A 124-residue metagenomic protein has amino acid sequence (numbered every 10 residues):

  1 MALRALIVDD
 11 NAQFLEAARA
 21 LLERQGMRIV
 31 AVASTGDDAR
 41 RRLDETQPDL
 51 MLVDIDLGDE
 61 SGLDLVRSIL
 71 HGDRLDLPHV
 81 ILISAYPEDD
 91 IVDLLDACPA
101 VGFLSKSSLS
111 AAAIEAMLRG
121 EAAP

Functional and structural regions predicted by a protein language model:
A12-A31: Two-component/phosphorelay signaling modules centered on CheY-like receiver
V32-L50: Acidic, metal-coordinating helix/loop segments flanking the phosphotransfer/catalytic sites of two-component signaling
T35, S61-D64: Acidic catalytic/metal-coordinating carboxylates
D54: Active-site residues of response regulator receiver
G58: The feature encodes the CheY-like receiver
G62, L94-G102: As written
L63-D76: Short amphipathic alpha-helix used as the core "switch/output" element in two-component signaling
